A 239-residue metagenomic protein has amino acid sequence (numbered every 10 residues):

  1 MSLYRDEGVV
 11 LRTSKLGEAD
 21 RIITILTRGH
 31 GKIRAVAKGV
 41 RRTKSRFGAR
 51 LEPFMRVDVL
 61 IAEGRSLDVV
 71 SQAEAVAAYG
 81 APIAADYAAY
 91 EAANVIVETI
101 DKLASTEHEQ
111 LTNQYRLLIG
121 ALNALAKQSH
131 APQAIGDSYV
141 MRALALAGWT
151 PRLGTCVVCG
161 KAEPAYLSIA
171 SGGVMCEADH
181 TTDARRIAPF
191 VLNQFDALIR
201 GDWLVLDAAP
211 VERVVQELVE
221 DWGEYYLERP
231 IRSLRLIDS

Functional and structural regions predicted by a protein language model:
M1-S239: Non-catalytic alpha-helical scaffolds and adjoining flexible linkers that form interface surfaces for assembly
